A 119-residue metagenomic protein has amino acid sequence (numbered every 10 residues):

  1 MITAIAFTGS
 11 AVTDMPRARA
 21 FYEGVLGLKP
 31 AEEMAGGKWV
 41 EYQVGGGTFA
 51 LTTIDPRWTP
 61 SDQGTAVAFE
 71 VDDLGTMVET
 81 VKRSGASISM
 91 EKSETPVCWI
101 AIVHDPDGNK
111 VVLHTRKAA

Functional and structural regions predicted by a protein language model:
M1-A4, W58-G64, E94-T95: Short glycine-enriched loop/turn motifs at secondary-structure junctions
M1-R17, G46, T65-V67, K117-A119: N-terminal beta-strand motif that seeds the catalytic metal site of vicinal oxygen chelate
G9-F49: Core segments of cupin and vicinal oxygen chelate
P16-A20, G24, G75-R83, S87: Replace "anionic and nucleotidyl ligands
A31-E32, V40-E41, R57-P60, K92: Short secondary-structure boundary/capping segments
E41, A68, I100-I102: Short hydrophobic/aromatic beta-strand element in the GNAT-like acyltransferase core that lines or flanks the acyl-donor
G46-L51, T59, D107-V111: Short, charged/polar, Gly/Pro-enriched secondary-structure boundary elements
V78-A119: Vicinal oxygen chelate
